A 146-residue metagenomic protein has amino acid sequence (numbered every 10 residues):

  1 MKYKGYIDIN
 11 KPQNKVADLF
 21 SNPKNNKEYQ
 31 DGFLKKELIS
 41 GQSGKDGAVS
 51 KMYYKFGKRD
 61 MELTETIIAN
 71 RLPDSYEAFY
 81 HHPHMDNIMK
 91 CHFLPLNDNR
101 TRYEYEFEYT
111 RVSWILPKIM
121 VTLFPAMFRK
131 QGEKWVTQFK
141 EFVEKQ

Functional and structural regions predicted by a protein language model:
M1-K45: Hydrophobic ligand-binding cavity/cleft-lining segments
K2-Y6, V49-K51, E62, S75 (+2 more regions): Intrinsic-disorder/low-complexity, polar/charged segments enriched in Ser/Thr/Lys/Arg/Asp/Glu/Gln
G5-I7, L63-A69, I88-P95, F107: Hydrophobic/aromatic beta-strand elements that line small-molecule binding cavities or substrate pockets in beta-rich
N10-Q13, R71-L72, L96-D98: Short loop segments at secondary-structure junctions
K11, F56-K58, A69, Y109-S113: Beta-strand elements of well-folded, non-transmembrane domains
N14-D18, D98, T137, E141 (+1 more regions): Replace "anionic and nucleotidyl ligands
E37-H84, K134-Q146: Glycine-rich portal/gate segments that line the openings of hydrophobic small-molecule binding cavities
H81-E133: Beta-strand/loop substructures that line and gate deep hydrophobic ligand-binding cavities in soluble
